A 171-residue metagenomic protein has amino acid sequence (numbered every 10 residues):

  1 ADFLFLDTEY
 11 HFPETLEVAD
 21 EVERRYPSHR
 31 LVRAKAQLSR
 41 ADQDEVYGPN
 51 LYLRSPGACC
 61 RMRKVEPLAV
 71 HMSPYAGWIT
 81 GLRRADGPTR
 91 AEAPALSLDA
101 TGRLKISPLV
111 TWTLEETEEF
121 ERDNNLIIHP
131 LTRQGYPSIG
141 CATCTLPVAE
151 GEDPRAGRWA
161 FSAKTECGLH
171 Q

Functional and structural regions predicted by a protein language model:
A1-Q171: Nucleotide-activated chemistry modules centered on ATP-dependent adenylation/adenylyltransferase
